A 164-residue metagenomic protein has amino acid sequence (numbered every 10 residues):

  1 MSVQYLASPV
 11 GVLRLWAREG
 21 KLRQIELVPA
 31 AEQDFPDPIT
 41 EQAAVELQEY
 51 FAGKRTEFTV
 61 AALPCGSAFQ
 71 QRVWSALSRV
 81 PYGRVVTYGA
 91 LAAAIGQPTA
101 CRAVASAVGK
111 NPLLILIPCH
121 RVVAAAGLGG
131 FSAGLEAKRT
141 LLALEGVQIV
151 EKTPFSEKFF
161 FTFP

Functional and structural regions predicted by a protein language model:
M1-T99, L144, Q148-P164: Basic nucleic-acid-binding alpha-helical/helix-turn surface characteristic of O6-alkylguanine DNA
T99-A143, I149: Short glycine/serine-rich loop segments
